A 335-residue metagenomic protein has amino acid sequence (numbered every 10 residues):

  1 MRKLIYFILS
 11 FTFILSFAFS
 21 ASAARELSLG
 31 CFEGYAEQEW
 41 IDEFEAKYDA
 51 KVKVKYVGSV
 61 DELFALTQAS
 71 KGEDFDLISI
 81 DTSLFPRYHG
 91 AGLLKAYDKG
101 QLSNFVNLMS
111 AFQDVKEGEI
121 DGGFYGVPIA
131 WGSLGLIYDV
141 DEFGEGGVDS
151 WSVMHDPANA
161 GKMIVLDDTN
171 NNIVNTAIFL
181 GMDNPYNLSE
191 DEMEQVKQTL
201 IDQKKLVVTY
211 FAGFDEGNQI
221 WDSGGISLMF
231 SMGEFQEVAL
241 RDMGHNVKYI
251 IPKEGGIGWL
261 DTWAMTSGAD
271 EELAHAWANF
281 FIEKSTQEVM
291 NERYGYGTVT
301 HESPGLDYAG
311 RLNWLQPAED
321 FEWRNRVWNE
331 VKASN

Functional and structural regions predicted by a protein language model:
A23-R87: Early extracytoplasmic/lumenal segment of secretory-pathway proteins
F75, S79-F85, H89-V208, G213-N218: Extracytoplasmic ligand-binding site segments that recognize negatively charged/polar headgroups
L84-R87, D222, L228-N246: A ligand-binding cleft/hinge motif common to bilobed small-molecule-binding domains
K95-V106, G126, D242-I257, T266-G268: Short beta-strand->loop
G135-E142, A177-G181, W259-E272, V289-M290: A bilobed periplasmic-binding-protein/Venus flytrap-type ligand-binding module shared by bacterial periplasmic
K162-V174, F280-E302: Periplasmic-binding protein-like
M193-Q203, F211, R241-A264: Periplasmic-binding protein-like
S303-N335: Extracellular/periplasmic bilobal clamshell ligand-binding domains
